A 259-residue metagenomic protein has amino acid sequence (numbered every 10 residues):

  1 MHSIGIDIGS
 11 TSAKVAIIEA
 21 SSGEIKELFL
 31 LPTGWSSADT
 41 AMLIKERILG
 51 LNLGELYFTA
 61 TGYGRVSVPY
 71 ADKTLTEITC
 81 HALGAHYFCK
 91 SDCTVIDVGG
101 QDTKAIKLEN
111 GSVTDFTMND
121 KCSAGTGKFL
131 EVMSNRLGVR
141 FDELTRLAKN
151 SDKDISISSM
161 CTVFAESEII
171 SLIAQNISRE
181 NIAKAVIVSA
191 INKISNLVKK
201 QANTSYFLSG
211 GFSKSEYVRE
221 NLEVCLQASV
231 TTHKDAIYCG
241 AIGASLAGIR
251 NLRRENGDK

Functional and structural regions predicted by a protein language model:
S3-A41, V113-D115, N119-K121: Short glycine-rich, Thr/Ser-proximal phosphate-binding strand/loop in the N-terminal lobe of ATP-dependent enzymes
S3-D7, Y57-T59, C93-D97, F207: Short glycine-aspartate micro-motif
L30-T33, G50-T79, T114-D115: Short beta-strand-loop/turn "lid" adjacent to the catalytic site in phosphate-handling enzymes
I44-Y57, I194-S205: Phosphate/pyrophosphate-binding loops at sites that engage ATP/ADP/AMP, CoA/4′-phosphopantetheine, polyphosphate
G64, V198, A202-C225, I237-G240: Glycine-rich phosphate-binding loops at beta-strand->alpha-helix junctions
N110-K153, S158, L246: Glycine-rich phosphate-binding loop plus the immediately following alpha-helix
L130-E131, H233-K259: Glycine-rich phosphate-binding/hydrolytic loop that grips phosphoryl groups
T162-K199, I237: Adenine-nucleotide phosphate-binding core of ATP-dependent small-molecule kinases
